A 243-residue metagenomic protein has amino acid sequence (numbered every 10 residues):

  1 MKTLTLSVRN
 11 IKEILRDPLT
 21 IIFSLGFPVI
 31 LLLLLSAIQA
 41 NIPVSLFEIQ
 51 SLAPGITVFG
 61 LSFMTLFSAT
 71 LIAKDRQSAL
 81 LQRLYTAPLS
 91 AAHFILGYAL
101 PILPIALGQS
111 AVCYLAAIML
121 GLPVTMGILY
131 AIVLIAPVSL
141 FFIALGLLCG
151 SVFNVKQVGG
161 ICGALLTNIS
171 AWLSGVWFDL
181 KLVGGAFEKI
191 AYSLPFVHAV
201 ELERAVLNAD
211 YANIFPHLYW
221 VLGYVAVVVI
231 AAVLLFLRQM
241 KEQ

Functional and structural regions predicted by a protein language model:
M1-F27, S78-A79: Aromatic- and glycine-rich beta-strand/loop motifs that create alpha-glucan
T5, R9-E13, Q82-T86, N154 (+3 more regions): Short amphipathic alpha-helical coupling elements at transmembrane boundaries
I14, T65-L89, Q243: Transmembrane helix boundary and interhelical loop/hinge segments in multi-pass membrane proteins
I14-N41, I49-A69, A106-G108, L165-A171 (+1 more regions): Hydrophobic alpha-helical transmembrane segments of multi-pass membrane transport/permease proteins
L34-I42, G150-S193: Transmembrane helix segments
L46, P123, S174-V228, E242: Membrane-interfacial helix-loop-helix junctions in multi-pass membrane proteins
A91, I95-N168, D210, I214-L222 (+1 more regions): Alpha-helical transmembrane segments and their short interhelical loops
F236-Q243: Short cytosolic juxtamembrane segments of multi-pass membrane proteins
